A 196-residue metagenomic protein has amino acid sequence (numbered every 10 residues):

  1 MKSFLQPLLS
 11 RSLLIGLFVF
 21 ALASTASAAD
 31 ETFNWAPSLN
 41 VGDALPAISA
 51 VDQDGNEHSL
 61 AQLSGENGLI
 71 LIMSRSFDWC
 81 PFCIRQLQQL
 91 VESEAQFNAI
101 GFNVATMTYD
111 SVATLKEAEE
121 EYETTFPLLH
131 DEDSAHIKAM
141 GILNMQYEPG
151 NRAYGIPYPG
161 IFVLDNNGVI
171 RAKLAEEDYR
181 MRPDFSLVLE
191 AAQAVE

Functional and structural regions predicted by a protein language model:
K2-L14: Bacterial N-terminal signal peptides that target proteins for export
R11-S24: Bacterial N-terminal signal peptides
A29-A61: N-terminal "domain-start" segment that seeds a small globular fold
L45-P46, L71, Y158-G160: Short loop/turn microsegments at loop-to-beta-strand junctions
L63-I84, Q88: Short active-site neighborhood of thiol/selenol oxidoreductases, capturing the structured segment around
I84-H136: Structural microenvironment flanking redox-active thiols in thiol-disulfide oxidoreductases
R152-E196: Thiol-/selenol-based redox modules, centered on thioredoxin-like and closely related oxidoreductase domains
